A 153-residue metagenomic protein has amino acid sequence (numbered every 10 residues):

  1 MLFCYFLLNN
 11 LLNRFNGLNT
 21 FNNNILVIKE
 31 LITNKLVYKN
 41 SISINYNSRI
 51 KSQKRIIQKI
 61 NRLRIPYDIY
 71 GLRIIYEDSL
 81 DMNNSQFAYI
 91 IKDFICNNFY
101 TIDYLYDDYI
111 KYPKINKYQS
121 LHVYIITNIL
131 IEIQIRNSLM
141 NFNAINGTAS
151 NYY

Functional and structural regions predicted by a protein language model:
M1-Y153: Nucleic-acid processing machinery
